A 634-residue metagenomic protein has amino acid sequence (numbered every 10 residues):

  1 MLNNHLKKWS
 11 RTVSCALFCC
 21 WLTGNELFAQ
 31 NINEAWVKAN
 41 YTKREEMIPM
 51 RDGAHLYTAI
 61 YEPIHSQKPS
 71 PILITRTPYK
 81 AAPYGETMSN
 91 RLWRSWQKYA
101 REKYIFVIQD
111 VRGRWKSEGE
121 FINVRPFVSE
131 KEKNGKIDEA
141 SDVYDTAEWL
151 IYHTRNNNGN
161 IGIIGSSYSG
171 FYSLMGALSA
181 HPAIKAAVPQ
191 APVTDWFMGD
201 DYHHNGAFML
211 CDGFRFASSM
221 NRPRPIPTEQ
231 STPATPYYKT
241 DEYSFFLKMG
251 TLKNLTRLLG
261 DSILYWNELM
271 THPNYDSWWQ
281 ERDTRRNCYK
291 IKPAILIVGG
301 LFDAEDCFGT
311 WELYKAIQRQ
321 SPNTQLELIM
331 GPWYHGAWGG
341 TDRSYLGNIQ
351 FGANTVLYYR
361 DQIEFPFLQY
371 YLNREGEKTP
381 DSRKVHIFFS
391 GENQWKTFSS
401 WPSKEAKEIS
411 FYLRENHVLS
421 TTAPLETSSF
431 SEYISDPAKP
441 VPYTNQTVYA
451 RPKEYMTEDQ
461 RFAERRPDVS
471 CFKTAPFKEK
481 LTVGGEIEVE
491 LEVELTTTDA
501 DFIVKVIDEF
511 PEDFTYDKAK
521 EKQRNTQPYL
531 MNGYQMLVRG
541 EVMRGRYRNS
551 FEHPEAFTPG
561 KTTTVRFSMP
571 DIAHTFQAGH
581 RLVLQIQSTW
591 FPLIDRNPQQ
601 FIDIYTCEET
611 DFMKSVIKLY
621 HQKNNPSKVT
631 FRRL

Functional and structural regions predicted by a protein language model:
N31-S66, K473-E479, F557: N-terminal cap/lid segment of alpha/beta-hydrolase-fold proteins
I64-Y152, Y202, G340-F351, P511-K518 (+1 more regions): Cap/lid segment of the alpha/beta-hydrolase catalytic domain
L92, R101, N123-P126, K133-K136 (+2 more regions): Accessory cap/linker subdomain of secreted extracellular hydrolases
R155-S167: Alpha/beta-hydrolase fold nucleophile elbow
G165-M175: Glycine-rich nucleophile elbow surrounding the catalytic serine of serine-hydrolase chemistry
P236-Y238, F246-K253, W338, R343-L634: C-terminal, loop-rich substrate-recognition/catalytic regions characterized by aromatic stacking residues
I291, I297-G299: Short beta-strand/loop motif that positions the catalytic acidic residue of the alpha/beta-hydrolase fold
A304-W311: Conserved alpha/beta-hydrolase "acid-adjacent" motif
